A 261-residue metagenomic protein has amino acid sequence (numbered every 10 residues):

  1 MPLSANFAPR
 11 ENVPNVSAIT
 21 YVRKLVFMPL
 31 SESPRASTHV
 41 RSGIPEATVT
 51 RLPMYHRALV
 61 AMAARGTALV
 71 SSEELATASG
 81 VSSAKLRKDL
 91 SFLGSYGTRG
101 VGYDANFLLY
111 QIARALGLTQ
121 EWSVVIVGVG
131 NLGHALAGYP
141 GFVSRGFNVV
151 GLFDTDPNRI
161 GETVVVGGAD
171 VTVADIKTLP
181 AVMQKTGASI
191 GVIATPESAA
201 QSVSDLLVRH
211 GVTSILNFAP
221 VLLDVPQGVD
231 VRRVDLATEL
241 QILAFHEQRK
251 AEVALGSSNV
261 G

Functional and structural regions predicted by a protein language model:
P2, E11-A68: Extreme N-terminal segment that seeds HTH/winged-HTH DNA-binding domains in transcriptional regulators
L30-V40, K250-G261: Intrinsically disordered, low-complexity linkers and terminal tails enriched in Pro/Gly and often acidic or mixed-charge
R57-H210, P226-G228, R232-L240, F245-A251 (+1 more regions): Hydrophobic, well-ordered beta-alpha structural blocks that scaffold small-molecule cofactor pockets
T195, F218-P220: Short secondary-structure boundary segments
